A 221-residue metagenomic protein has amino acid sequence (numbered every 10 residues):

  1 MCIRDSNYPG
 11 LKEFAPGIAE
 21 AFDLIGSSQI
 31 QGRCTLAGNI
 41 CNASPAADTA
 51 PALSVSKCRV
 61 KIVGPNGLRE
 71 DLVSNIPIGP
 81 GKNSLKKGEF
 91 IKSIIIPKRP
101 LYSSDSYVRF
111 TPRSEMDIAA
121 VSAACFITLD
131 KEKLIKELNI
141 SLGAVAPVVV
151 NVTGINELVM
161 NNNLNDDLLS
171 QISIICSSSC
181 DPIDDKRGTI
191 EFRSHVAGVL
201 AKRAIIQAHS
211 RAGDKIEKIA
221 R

Functional and structural regions predicted by a protein language model:
M1-R221: C-terminal structural segment of proteins
